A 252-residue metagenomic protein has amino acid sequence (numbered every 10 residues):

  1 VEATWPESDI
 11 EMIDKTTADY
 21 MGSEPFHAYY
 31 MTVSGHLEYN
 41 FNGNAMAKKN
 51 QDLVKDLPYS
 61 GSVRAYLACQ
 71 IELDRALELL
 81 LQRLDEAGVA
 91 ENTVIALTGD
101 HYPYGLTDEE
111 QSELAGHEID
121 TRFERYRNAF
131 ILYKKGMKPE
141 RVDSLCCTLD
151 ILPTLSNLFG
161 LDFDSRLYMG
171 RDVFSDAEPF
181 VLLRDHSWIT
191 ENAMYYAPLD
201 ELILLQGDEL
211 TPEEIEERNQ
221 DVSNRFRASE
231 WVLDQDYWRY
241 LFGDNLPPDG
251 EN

Functional and structural regions predicted by a protein language model:
V1-N252: Solvent-exposed soluble domains appended to multi-pass membrane proteins
